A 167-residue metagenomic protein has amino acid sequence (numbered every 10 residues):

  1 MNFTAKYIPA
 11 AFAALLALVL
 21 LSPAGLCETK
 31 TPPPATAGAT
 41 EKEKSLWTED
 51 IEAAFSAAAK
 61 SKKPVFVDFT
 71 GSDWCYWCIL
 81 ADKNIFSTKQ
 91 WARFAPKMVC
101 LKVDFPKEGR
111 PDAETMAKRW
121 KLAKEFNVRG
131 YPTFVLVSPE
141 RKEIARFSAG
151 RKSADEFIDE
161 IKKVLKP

Functional and structural regions predicted by a protein language model:
N2-F12: Bacterial N-terminal signal peptides that target proteins for export
A10-S22: Bacterial N-terminal signal peptides
A24-T29: Boundary at the C-terminal end of the N-terminal hydrophobic targeting segment
W47-T48, T70-G71, W91-M116: Thiol-based oxidoreductase modules, predominantly thioredoxin-like and allied folds used for disulfide exchange
W47-V65: A short beta-strand-turn-helix
S61-C75: Short active-site neighborhood of thiol/selenol oxidoreductases, capturing the structured segment around
W77-F94: Typically the conserved alpha-helix immediately C-terminal to a functionally engaged Cys/Sec in thioredoxin-like
I85, E125, R129-P167: Non-catalytic, surface beta->alpha helical segment in thiol-disulfide oxidoreductase systems
